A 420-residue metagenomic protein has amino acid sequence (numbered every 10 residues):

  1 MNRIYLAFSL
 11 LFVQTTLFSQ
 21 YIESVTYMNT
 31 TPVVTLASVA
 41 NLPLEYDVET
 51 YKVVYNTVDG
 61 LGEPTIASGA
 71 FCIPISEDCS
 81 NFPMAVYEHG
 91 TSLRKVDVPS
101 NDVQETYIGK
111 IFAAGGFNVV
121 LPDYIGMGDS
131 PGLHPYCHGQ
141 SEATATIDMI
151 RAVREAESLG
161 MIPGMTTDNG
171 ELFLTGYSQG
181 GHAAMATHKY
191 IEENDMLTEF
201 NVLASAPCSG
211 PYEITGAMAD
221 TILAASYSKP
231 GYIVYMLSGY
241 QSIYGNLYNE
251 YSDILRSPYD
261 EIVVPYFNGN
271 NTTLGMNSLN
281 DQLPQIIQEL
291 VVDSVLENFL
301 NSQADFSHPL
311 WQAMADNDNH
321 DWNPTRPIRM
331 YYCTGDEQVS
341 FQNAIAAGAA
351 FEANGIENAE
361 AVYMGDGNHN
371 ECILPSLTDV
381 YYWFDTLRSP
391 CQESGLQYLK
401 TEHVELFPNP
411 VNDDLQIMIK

Functional and structural regions predicted by a protein language model:
Q20-S80: Catalytic-loop region of hydrolases
L61-P64, S68, C72-I111: Short, surface-exposed "cap/lid" segments of acyl-processing enzymes
Y136-G160: Alpha/beta-hydrolase active-site loop
A152-Y227: Primarily recognizes the serine-hydrolase "nucleophile elbow" in alpha/beta-hydrolase and SGNH/GDSL folds
C208-D321: Accessory cap/linker subdomain of secreted extracellular hydrolases
A219, W311-A313, Q338, I345-Q392: C-terminal catalytic histidine-bearing segment of alpha/beta-hydrolase fold enzymes
R329-D336: Short beta-strand/loop motif that positions the catalytic acidic residue of the alpha/beta-hydrolase fold
T386-F407, D413: Residue-level detector of functionally pivotal "anchor" positions at catalytic/ligand-binding pockets or at interdomain
